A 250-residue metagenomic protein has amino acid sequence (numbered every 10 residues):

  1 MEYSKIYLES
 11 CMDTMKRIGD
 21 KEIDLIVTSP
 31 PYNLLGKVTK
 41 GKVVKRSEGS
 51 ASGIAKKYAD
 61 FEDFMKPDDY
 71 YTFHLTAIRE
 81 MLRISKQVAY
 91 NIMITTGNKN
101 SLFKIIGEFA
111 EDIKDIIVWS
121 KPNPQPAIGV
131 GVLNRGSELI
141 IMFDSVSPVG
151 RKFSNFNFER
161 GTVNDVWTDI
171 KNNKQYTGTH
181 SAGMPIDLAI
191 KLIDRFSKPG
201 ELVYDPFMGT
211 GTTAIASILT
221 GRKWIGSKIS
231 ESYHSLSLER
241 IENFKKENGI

Functional and structural regions predicted by a protein language model:
M1, L238-I250: Short, conserved SAM-binding/catalytic segment of Class I S-adenosyl-L-methionine-dependent methyltransferases
M1-L236: Core catalytic lobe of class I
